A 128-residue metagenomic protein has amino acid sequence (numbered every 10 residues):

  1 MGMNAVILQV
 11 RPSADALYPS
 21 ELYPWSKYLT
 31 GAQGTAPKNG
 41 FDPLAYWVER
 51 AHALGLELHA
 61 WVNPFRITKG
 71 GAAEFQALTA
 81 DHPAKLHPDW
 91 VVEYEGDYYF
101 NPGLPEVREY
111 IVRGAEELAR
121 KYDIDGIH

Functional and structural regions predicted by a protein language model:
M1, R120-H128: Short, intrinsically disordered, charge-balanced linker/junction segments flanking boundaries in proteins
M1, Y28-L56, E109: Aromatic- and glycine-enriched glycan-recognition loops and surfaces that form the carbohydrate-binding subsites
M3-K38: Aromatic-lined carbohydrate-binding/catalytic grooves of carbohydrate-active enzymes
N4-L8, L58-A60, I127: Hydrophobic faces of well-ordered beta-strands that scaffold small-molecule active sites in alpha/beta enzyme cores
R11-S13, L56, N63-F65: Solvent-exposed coil/turn segments that connect beta secondary-structure elements in extracytoplasmic/periplasmic
E49, H59-A60, F65-Y122: Active-site-adjacent "subsite" loops/lids of carbohydrate-active enzymes
